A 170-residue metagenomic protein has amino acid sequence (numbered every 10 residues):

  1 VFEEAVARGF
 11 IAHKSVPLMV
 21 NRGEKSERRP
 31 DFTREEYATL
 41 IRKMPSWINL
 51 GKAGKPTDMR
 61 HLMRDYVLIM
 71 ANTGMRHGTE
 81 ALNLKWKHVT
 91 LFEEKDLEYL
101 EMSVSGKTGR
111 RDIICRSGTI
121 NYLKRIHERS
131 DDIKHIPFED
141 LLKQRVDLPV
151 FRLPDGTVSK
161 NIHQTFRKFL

Functional and structural regions predicted by a protein language model:
V1-A5, M19, C115, I162 (+1 more regions): Non-catalytic DNA-binding core/recognition domains of DNA-processing enzymes
A7, I11-G78, D96-Y99, I133 (+1 more regions): Basic, Lys/Arg- and aromatic-enriched nucleic-acid-binding interface segment
E35, T39, L84, N161-K168: Generic alpha-helical secondary structure signal
P45, R116-L170: Active-site/catalytic core of tyrosine-dependent DNA strand-transfer enzymes
A53-D58, S103-R110, F151-V158: Short, contiguous acidic/charged loop-to-helix segments that flank catalytic cores in large enzymes
N72, R111-I113: Short beta-strand segments
E80-L82: Active-site-proximal segment of tyrosine recombinases
H88-K95: Short, polar N-cap/turn motifs at the start of nucleic acid-interacting alpha helices
